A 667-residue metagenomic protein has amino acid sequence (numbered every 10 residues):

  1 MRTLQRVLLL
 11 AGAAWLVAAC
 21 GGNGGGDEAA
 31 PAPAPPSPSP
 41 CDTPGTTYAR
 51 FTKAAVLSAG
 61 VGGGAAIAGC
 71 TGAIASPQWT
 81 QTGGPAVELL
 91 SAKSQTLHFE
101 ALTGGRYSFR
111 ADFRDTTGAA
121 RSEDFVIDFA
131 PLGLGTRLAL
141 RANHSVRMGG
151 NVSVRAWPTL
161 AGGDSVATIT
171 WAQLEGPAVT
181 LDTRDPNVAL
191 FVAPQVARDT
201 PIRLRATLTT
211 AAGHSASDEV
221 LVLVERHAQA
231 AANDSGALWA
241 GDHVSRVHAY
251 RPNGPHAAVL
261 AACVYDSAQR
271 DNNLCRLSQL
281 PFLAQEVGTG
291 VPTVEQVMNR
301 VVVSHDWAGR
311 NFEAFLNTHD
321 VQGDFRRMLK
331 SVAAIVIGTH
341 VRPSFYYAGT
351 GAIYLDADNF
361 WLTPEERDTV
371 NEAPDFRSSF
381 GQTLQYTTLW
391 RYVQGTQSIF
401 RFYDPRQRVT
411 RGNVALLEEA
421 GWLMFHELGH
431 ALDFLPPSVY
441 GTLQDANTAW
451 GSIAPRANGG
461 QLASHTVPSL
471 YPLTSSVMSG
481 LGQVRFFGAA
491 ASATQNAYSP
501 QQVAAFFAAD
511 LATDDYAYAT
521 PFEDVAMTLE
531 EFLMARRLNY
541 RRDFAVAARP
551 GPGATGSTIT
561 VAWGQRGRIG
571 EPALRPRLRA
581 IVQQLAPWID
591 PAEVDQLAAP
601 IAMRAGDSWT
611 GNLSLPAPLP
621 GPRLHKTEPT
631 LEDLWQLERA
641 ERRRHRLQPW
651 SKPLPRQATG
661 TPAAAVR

Functional and structural regions predicted by a protein language model:
V17-F51, D124-V126: Bacterial Sec-dependent N-terminal signal peptides
G62-I74, R155-G163: Acidic, Ser/Thr
T80-H98, Q173-V192: Surface-exposed, flexible coil segments in extracellular/virion-facing regions
G105-F109, T200-L204: Exposed beta-strand face motif in extracellular beta-rich ectodomains
A119-F129, H214-A228: C-terminal edge beta-strand
G309-V484: Acidic/His-rich structured neighborhood in mature extracellular/periplasmic domains
F487-R667: Pan-zinc metallopeptidase signature
